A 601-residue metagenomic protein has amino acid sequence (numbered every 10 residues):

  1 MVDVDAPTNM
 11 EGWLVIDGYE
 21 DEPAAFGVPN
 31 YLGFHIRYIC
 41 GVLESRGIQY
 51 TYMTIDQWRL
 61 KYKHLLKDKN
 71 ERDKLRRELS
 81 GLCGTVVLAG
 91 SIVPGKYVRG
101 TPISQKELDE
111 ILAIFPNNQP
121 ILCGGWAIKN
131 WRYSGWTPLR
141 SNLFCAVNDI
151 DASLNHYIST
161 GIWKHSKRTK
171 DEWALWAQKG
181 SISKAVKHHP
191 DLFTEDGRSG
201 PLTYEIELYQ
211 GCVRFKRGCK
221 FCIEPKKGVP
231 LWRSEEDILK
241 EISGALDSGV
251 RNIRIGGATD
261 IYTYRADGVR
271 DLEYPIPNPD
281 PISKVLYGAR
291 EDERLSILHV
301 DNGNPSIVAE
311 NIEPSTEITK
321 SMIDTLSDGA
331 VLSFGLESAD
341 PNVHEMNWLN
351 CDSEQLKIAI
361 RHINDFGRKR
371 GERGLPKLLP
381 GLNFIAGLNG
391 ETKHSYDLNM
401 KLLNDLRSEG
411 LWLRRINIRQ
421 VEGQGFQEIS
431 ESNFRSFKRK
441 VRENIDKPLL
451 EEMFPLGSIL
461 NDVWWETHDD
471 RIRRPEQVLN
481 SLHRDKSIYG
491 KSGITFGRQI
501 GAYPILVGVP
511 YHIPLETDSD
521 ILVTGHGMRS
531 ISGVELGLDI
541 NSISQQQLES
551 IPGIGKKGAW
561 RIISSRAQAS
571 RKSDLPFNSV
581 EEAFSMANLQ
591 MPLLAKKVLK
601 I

Functional and structural regions predicted by a protein language model:
V2, P7-M10, L14, Y19-P23 (+5 more regions): N-terminal [4Fe-4S]-dependent radical SAM core
P7-N9, W13-I16, E22-A24, S243-H394 (+1 more regions): Conserved SAM/AdoMet-binding glycine-rich loop
P23, G95, K129-R132, K220 (+9 more regions): Flexible glycine/acidic-rich beta-alpha junction loops that bind and position SAM and/or redox cofactors in anaerobic
Y52-R59, L65-Q178, S481-I488: Glycine-rich beta-alpha loop elements in corrinoid/cobalamin-binding modules across cobalamin-dependent enzymes
D196-D237, G244: Canonical Radical SAM [4Fe-4S] cluster-binding loop centered on the CxxxCxxC motif and its immediate flanking residues
R442-G537: Terminal RNA-binding accessory module
G555-K556: Small-residue hinge/turn detector
S564, E581-I601: Alpha-helical interaction/regulatory segments in DNA maintenance proteins
